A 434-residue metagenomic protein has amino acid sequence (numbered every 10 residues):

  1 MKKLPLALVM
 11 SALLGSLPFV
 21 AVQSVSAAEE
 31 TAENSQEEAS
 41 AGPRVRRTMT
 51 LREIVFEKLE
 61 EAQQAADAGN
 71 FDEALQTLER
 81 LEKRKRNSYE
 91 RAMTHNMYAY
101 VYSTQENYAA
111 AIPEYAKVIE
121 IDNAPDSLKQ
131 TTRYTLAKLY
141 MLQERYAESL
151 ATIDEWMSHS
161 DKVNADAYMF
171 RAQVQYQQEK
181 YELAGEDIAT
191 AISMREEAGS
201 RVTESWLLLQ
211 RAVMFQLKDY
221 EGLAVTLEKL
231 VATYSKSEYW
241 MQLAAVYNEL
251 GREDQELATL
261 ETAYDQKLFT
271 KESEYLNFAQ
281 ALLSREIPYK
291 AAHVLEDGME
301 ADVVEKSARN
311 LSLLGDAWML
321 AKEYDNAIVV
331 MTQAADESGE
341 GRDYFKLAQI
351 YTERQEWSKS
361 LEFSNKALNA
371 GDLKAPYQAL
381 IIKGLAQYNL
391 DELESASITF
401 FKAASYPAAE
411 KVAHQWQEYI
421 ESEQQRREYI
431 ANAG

Functional and structural regions predicted by a protein language model:
K2-G15, V20-K117, N123-T131, L142 (+2 more regions): N-terminal leader/linker segments that initiate helical-solenoid repeat arrays
R44-L51, R80-S88, I119-P125, D154-K162 (+7 more regions): Solenoid-like repeat scaffolds
L51-E60, Y89-H95, P125-T135, S160-F170 (+7 more regions): Generic helix N-cap/helix-start motif at coil->alpha-helix transitions
Q63, Y100, K138, Q173 (+8 more regions): Residue-level recognition of tetratricopeptide repeat
A124, Q130, Y134, E296 (+2 more regions): Alpha-helical adaptor scaffolds
